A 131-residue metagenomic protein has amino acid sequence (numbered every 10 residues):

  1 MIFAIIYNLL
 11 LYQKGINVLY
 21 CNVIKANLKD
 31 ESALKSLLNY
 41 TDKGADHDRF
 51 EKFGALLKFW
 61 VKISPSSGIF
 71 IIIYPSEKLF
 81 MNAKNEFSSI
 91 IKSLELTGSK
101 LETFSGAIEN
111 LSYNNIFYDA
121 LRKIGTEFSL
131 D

Functional and structural regions predicted by a protein language model:
F3-I69, I73-S89, L96-D131: Short S/T/G/P-rich N-terminal loop/turn motif that feeds into the first structured element of a domain
